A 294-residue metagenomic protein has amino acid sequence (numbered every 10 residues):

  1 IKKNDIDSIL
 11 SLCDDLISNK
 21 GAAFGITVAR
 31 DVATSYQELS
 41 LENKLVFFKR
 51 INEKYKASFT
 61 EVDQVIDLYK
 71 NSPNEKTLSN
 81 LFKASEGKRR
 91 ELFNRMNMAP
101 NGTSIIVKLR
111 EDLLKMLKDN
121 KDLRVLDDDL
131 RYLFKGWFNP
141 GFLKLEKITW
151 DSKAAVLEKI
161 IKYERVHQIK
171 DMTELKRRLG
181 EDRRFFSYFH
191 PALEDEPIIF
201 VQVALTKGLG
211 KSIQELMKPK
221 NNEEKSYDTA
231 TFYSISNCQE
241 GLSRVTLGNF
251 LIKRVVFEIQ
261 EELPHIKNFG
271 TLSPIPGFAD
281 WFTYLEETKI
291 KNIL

Functional and structural regions predicted by a protein language model:
I1-L294: Extended, composition-driven regions rather than compact fold-specific motifs
